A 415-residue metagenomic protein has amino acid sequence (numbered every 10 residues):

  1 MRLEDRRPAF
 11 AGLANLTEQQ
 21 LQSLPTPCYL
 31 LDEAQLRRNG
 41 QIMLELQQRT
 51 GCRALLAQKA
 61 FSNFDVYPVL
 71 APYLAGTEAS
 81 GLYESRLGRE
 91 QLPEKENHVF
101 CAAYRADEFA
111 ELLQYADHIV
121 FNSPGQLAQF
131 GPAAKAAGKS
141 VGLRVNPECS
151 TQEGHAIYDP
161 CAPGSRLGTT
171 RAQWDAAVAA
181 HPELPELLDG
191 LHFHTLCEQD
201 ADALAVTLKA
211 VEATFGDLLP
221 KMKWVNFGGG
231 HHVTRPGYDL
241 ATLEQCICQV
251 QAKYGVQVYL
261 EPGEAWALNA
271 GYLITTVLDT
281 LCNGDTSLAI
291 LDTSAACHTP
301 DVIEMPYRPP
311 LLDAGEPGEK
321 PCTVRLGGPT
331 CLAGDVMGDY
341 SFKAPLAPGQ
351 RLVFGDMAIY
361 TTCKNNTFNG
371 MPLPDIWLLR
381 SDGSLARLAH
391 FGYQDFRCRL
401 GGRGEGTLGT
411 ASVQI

Functional and structural regions predicted by a protein language model:
D5-Y104, E108, S294, F342-G355 (+2 more regions): N-terminal capping/small domains of soluble enzymes
E18-L24, G190-H194, G228: A short small-residue
R49-W224, C246-Q249: Active-site-proximal beta-alpha core segment in soluble small-molecule metabolic enzymes
C149-T151, C197, V233, W266 (+1 more regions): Feature marks short, surface-exposed loop/turn motifs that line or immediately flank catalytic pockets and channel
H194-L196, V225-T234, P262-A265: Glycine-rich beta-strand-to-loop/alpha-helix junction loops that act as flexible
A205-A210, D239-Q245, T275, S341: Charged helix-capping and loop-helix junction motifs
C246, Q257, P262-I415: Charged (often Lys/Glu-rich) extended helix/loop segments that serve as interaction or gating elements
